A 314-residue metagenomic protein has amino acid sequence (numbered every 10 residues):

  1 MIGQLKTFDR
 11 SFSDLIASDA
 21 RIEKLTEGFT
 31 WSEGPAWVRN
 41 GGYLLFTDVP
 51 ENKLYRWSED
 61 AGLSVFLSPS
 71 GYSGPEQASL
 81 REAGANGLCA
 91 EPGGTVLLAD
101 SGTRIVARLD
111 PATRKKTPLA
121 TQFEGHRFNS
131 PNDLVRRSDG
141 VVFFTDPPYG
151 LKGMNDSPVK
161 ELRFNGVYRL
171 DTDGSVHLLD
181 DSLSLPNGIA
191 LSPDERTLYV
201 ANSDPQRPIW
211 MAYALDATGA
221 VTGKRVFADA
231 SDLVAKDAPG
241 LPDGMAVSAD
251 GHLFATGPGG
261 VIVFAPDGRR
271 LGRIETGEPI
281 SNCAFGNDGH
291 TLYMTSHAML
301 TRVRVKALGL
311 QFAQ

Functional and structural regions predicted by a protein language model:
M1-Q314: Sequence-structural signature of mature extracellular/luminal beta-sheet repeat domains, prominently beta-propellers
